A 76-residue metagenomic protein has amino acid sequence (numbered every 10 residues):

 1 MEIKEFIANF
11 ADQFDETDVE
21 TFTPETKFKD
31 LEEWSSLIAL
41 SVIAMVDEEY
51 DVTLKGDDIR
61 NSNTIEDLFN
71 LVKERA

Functional and structural regions predicted by a protein language model:
M1-W34, I38-I43, E49-A76: Phosphopantetheine-dependent thiolation modules in NRPS/PKS and related acyl-activating systems
